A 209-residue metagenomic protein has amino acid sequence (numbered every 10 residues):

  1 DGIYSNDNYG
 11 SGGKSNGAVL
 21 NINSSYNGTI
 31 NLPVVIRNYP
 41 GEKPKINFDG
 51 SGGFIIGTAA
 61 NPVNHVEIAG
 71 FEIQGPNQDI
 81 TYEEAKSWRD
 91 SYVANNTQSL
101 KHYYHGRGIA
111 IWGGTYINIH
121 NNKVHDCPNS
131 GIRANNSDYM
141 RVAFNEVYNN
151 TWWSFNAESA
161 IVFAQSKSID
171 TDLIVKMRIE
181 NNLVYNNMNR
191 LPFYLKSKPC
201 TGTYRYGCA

Functional and structural regions predicted by a protein language model:
D1-G2, Y39: Active-site-proximal beta-strand/loop segments in catalytic clefts of secreted hydrolases
I3, S51, P128-N129: Short beta->alpha connector loops
N6-V35, K45-G70, Q74-T115, A134: Extracellular beta-strand-rich solenoid/capping regions of secreted or surface-exposed proteins that bind or remodel
P33, R37-E42, N64-G75, A94-T97 (+4 more regions): Right-handed parallel beta-helix
